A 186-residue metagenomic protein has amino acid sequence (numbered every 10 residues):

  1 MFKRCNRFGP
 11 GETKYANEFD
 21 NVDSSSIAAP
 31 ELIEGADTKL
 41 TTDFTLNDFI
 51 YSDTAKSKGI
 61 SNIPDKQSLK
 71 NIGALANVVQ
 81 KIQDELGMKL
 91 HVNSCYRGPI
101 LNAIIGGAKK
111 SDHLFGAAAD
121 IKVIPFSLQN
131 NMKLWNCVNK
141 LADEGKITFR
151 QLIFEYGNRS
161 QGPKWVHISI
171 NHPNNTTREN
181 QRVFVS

Functional and structural regions predicted by a protein language model:
M1-Q83, H172, T177-S186: Extracytoplasmic cell-surface/polysaccharide-interacting catalytic and binding patches
R4-N6, G11-D20, K110, F115 (+1 more regions): Catalytic cores and adjacent binding grooves of peptidoglycan-active enzymes
T42, M88, K164-V166: A generic secondary-structure signal marking the coil-to-beta-strand transition
D48-A55, I100, I105, K109 (+1 more regions): Solvent-exposed, flexible loop/coil residues
K66-K70, K109, P125: Short coil/turn segments at secondary-structure boundaries
N77-G106: Extended, low-complexity, intrinsically disordered C-terminal regulatory tails of eukaryotic serine/threonine kinases
E85-G87, L114-A118: Short connector loops at helix/strand junctions that flank enzyme active sites, especially segments positioning acidic
